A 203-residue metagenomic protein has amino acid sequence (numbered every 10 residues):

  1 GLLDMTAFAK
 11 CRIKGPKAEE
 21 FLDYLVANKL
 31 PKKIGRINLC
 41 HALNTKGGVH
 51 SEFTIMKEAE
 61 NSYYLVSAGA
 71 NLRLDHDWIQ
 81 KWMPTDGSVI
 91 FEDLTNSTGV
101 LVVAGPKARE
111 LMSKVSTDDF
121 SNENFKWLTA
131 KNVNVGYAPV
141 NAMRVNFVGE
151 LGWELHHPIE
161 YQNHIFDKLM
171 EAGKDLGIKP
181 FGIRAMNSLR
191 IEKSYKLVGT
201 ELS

Functional and structural regions predicted by a protein language model:
G1-S203: Basic, glycine/lysine-rich polyanion-binding surfaces/domains
